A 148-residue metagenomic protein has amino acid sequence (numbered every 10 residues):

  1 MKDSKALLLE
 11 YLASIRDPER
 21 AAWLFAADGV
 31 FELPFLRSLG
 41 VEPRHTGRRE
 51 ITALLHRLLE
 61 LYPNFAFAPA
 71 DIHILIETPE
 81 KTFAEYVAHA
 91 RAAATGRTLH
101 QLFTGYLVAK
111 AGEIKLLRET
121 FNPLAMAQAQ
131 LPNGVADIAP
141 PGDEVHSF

Functional and structural regions predicted by a protein language model:
M1, G40-R44, G96: Alpha-helix initiation/capping motif
M1-V30: Short acidic-aromatic low-complexity motifs
I15, D28, L58, N133-G134: Alpha-helix boundary/capping residues
W23-L24, A53-L54, A129: Generic alpha-helical secondary-structure signal
L24, P34, L117: Residues that scaffold the ATP/ADP-binding catalytic core of kinase and kinase-like folds
A27-L75: A solvent-exposed, acidic/Ser-Thr-rich amphipathic alpha-helical stretch
E60-F148: A beta-strand edge to alpha-helix "cap/lid" segment located at domain peripheries
